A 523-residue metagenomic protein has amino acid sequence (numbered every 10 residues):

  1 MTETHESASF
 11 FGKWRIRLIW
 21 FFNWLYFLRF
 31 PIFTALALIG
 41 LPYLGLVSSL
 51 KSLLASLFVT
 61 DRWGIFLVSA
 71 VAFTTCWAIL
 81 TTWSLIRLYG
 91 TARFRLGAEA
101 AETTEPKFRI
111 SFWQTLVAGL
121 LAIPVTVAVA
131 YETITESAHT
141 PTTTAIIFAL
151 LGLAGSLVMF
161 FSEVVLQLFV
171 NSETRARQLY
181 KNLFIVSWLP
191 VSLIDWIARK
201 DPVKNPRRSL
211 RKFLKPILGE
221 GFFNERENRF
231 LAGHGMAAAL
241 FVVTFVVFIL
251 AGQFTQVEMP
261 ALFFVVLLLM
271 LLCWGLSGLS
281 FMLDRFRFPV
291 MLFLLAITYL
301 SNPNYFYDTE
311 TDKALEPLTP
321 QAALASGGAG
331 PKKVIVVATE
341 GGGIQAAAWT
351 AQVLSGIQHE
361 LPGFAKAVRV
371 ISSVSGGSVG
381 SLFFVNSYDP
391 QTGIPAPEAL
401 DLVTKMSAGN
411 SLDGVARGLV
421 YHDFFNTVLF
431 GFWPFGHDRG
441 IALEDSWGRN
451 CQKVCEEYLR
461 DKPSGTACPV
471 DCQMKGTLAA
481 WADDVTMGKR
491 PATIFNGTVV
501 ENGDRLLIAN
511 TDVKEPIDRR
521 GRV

Functional and structural regions predicted by a protein language model:
M1-V523: Catalytic domains of lipid- and phosphate-ester/thioester hydrolases
